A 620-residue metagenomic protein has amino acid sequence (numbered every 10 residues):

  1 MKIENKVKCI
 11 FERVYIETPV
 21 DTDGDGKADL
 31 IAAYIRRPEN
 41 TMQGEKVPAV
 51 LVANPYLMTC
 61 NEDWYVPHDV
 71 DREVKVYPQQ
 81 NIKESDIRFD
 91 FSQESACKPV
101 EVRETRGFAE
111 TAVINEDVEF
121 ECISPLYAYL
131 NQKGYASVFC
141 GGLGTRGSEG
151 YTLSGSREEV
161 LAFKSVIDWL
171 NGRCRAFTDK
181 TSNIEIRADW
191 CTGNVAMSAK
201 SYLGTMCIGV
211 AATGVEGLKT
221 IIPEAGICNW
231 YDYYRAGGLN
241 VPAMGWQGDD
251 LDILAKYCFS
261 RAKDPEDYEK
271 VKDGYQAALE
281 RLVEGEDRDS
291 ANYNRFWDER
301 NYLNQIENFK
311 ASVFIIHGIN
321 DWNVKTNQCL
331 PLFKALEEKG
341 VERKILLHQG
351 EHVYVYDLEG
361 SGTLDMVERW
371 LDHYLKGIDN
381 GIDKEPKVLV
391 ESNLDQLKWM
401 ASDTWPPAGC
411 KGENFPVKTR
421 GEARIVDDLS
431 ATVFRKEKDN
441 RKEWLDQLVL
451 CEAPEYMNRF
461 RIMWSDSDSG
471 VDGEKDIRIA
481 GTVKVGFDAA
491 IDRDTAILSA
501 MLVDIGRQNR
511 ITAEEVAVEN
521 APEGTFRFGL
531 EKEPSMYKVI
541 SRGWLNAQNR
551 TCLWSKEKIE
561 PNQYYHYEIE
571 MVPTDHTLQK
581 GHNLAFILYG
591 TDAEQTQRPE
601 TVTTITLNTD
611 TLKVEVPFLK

Functional and structural regions predicted by a protein language model:
K2-E45, Q79-R103, G473: N-terminal cap/lid segment of alpha/beta-hydrolase-fold proteins
E45-P55: Short beta-strand element of the alpha/beta-hydrolase
P55, T59-A128, Q132, R157-V160 (+6 more regions): Accessory cap/linker subdomain of secreted extracellular hydrolases
N131-G147: Conserved alpha/beta-hydrolase
F309, I315-H317, D321: Short beta-strand/loop motif that positions the catalytic acidic residue of the alpha/beta-hydrolase fold
W322-Q328: Conserved alpha/beta-hydrolase "acid-adjacent" motif
L336-V353: Catalytic histidine neighborhood in serine/cysteine hydrolases with alpha/beta-hydrolase-type architecture
S361-L375, D379-K620: C-terminal, loop-rich substrate-recognition/catalytic regions characterized by aromatic stacking residues
